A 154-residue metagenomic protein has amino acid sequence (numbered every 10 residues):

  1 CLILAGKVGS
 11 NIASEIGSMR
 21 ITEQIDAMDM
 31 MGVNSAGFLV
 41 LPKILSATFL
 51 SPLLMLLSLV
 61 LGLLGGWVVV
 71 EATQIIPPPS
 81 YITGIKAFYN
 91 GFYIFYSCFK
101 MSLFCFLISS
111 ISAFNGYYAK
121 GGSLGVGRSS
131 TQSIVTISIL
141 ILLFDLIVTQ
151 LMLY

Functional and structural regions predicted by a protein language model:
C1-D26, L54, I111: Hydrophobic alpha-helical transmembrane segments of multi-pass membrane transport proteins
L4-A5, L56-L61, L143: Hydrophobic transmembrane alpha-helices
I16-L41, S123-V126: Short cytoplasmic-facing helical segments at TM-TM junctions of multi-pass membrane proteins
L39-V60, I134, S138: Selective transmembrane-helix segments that form parts of the transport pathway or gating/packing helices in multipass
V60-S102, S110-S129, L151-Y154: Membrane-interfacial helix-loop-helix connectors in multipass membrane proteins
V126, Q132-T149: Final/C-terminal transmembrane alpha-helix of multipass membrane proteins
